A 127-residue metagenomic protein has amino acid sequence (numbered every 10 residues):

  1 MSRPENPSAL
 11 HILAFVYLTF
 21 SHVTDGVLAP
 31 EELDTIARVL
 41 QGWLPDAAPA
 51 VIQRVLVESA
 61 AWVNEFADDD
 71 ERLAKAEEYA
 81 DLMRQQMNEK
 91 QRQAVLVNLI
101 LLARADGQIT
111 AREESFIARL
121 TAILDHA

Functional and structural regions predicted by a protein language model:
M1-V23, V27-A127: Small-residue-enriched hydrophobic alpha-helices in membranes
